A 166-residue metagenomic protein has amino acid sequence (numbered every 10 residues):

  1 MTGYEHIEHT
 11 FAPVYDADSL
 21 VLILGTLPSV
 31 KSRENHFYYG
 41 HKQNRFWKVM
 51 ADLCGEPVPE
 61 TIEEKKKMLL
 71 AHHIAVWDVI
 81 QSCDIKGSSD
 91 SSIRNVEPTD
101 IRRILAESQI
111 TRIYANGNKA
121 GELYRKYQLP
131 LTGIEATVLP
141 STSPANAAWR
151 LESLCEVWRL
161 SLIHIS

Functional and structural regions predicted by a protein language model:
T2-R112, K119-E122, A136-A148, E152-E156 (+1 more regions): A polyanion-binding, active-site-adjacent surface
L123-Q128: Short Gly/Thr/Asp-enriched flexible loops that form oxyanion-binding sites at enzyme active sites
P130-I134: A short alpha->loop->secondary-structure connector
I163-S166: Conserved small/polar residues in nucleotide/adenosyl-binding loops
